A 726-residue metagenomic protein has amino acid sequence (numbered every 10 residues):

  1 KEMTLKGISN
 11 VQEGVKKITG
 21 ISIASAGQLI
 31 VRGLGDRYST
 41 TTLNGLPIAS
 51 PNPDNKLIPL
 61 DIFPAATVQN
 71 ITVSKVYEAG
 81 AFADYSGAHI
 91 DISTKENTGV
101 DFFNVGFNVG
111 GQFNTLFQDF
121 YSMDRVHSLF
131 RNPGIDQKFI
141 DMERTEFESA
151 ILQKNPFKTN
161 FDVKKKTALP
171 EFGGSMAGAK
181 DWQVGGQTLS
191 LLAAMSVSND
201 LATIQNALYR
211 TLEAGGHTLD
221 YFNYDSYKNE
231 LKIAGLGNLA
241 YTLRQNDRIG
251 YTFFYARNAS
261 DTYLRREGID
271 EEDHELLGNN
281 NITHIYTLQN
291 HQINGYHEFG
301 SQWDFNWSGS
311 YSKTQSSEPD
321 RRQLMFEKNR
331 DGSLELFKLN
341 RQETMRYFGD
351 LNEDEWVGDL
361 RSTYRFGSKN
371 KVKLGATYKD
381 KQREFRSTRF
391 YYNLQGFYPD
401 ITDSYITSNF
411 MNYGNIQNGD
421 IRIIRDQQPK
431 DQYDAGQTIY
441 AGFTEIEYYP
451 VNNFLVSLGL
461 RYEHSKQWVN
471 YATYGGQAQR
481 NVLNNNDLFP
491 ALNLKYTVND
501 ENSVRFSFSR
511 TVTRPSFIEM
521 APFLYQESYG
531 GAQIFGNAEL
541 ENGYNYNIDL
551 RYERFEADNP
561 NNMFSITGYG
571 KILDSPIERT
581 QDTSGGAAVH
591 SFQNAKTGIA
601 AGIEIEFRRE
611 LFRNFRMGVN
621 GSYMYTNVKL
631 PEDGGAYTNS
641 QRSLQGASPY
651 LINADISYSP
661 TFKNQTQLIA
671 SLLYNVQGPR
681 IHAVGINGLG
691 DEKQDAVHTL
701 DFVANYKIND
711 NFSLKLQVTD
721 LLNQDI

Functional and structural regions predicted by a protein language model:
K1-I30, G45-A79, S86: Periplasmic N-terminal accessory/gating domains of Gram-negative outer-membrane beta-barrel systems
L46-P47, A259-D261, Q315-S317, E335 (+8 more regions): Surface-exposed extracellular loop regions of Gram-negative outer-membrane beta-barrel proteins, predominantly
F157-L264, Y286-H291, F299-G300, L492: Transmembrane beta-barrel wall of Gram-negative outer-membrane proteins
N246-I249, Q302-F305, K369-V372, N453-V456 (+5 more regions): Repeated loop/turn-to-beta-strand initiation elements of outer-membrane beta-barrel proteins
L339, L351, D359, T402-S408 (+4 more regions): Outer membrane beta-barrel strand-and-loop segments of large Gram-negative receptors, especially TonB-dependent
T344-L351, R361-T363, L492, F506 (+2 more regions): Conserved C-terminal beta-signal and adjacent last beta-strands/turns of outer-membrane beta-barrel proteins
M345, G349, W356, R365-D500 (+1 more regions): Signature of Gram-negative outer-membrane beta-barrel scaffolds
S565-I572, S591-I681: Gram-negative outer-membrane beta-barrel transporters
